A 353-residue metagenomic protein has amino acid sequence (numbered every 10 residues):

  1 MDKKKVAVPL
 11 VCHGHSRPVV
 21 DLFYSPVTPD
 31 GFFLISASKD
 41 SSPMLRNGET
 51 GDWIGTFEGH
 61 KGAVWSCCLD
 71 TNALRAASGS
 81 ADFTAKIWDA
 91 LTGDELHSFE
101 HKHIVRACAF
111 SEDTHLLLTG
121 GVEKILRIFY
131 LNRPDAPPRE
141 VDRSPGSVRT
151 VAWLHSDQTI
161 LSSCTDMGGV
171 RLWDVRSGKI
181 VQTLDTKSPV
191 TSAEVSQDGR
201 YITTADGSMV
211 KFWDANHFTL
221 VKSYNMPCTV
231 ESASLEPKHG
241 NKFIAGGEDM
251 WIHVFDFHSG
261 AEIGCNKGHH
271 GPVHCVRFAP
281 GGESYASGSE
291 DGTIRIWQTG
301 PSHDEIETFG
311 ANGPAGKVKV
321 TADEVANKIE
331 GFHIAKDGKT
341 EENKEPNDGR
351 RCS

Functional and structural regions predicted by a protein language model:
M1-R17, T50: A short helix->beta-strand "capping" segment at the edge of beta-propeller domains
A7-P9, D52-G55, D94-H97, A136-R139 (+4 more regions): A structural motif specific to WD40 beta-propellers
C12-V19, E58-V64, F99-V105, D142-V148 (+4 more regions): WD40/WD-repeat beta-propeller blade N-cap
F23-G31, C68-A73, A109-T114, A152-Q158 (+3 more regions): Loop/turn segments within WD40 beta-propeller blades
L34, A76, L117, I160-L161 (+3 more regions): Hydrophobic beta-strand positions that form the internal "hydrophobic ladder" of WD40/Gbeta-like beta-propeller blades
A37-D40, S78-D82, G120-E123, S163-M167 (+3 more regions): Conserved strand-to-loop turn within each blade of WD40 beta-propeller repeats
P43-R46, A85-W88, C108, L126-L131 (+4 more regions): WD40-repeat beta-propellers
T229, S259-N266, H270-H274, A279-S284 (+1 more regions): Terminal intrinsically disordered, low-complexity extensions flanking WD-repeat/beta-propeller proteins
